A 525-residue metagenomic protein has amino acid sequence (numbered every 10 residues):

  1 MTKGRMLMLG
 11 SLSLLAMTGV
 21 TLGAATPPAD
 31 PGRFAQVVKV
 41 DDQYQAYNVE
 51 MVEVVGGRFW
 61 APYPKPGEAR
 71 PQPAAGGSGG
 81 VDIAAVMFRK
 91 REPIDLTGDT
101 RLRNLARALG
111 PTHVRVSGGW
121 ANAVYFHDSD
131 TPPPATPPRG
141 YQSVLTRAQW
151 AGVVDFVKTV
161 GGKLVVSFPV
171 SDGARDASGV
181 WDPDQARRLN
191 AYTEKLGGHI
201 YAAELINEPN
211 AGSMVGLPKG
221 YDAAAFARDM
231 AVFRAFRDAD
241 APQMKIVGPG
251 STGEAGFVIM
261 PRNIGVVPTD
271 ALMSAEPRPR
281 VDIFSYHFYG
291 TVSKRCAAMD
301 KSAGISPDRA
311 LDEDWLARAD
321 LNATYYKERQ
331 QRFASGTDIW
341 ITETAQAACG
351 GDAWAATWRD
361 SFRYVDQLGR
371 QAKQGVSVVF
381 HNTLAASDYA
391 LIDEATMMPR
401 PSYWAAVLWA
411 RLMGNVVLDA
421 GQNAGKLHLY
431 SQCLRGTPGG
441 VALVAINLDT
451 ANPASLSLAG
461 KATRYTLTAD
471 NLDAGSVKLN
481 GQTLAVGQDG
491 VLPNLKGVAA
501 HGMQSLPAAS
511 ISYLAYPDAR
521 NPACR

Functional and structural regions predicted by a protein language model:
M1-S11: Bacterial N-terminal signal peptides that target proteins for export
G10-G19: Bacterial N-terminal signal peptides
L22-M260, V266-R280, T324-K327, Q331-T342 (+2 more regions): Non-catalytic accessory regions flanking glycosidase/transglycosidase catalytic cores in CAZymes
L217, Y289-D314: Active-site His/acidic residue clusters
V281-G290, R295, Q371: Aromatic-lined glycan-binding groove of carbohydrate-active enzymes
I283, D314-W315: Amphipathic, small/basic residue-rich leader segments at the start of a protein or domain
R318-A319: Active-site and adjacent substrate-binding regions of carbohydrate-active enzymes
T357: Ligand-binding pocket segment of bilobal, Venus flytrap-like solute-binding proteins
